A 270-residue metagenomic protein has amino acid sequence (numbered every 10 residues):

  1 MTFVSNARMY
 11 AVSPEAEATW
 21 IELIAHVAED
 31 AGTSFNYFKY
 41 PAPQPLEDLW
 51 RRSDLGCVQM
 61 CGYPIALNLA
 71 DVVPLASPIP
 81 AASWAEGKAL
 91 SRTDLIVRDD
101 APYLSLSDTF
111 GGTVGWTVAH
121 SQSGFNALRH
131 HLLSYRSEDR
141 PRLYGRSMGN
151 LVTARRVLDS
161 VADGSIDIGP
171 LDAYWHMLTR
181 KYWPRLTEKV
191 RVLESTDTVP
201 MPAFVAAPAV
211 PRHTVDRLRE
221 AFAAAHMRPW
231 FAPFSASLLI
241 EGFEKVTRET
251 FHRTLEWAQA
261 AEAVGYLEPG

Functional and structural regions predicted by a protein language model:
M1-M9, S77-D94, P184-E220, A236-L255: Periplasmic-binding protein-like
T2-D30, Y40, G87-V157, A232-E249: Bilobed "Venus flytrap"/periplasmic-binding protein-like clamshell domains and structurally analogous long
R8, E15, L23, Y37-P41 (+6 more regions): N-terminal cap/leader regions of alpha/beta-hydrolase-fold enzymes, predominantly small-molecule hydrolases
P45-L49, A154-S160, I166: Short, hydrophobic alpha-helical packing/hinge segments within bilobed ligand-binding/sensory domains
D48-D108: Acidic, polar ligand-binding/catalytic clefts
D54, T113, S165: Conserved functional loop/turn residues at catalytic and ligand-binding sites
Q59-D71, L133-S134, S160-D163, D167-T187: A ligand-binding cleft/hinge motif common to bilobed small-molecule-binding domains
N126-R140, N150-A162, K189, T196-T198 (+3 more regions): Hydrophobic, well-ordered secondary-structure segments that either form specific early membrane-associated helices used
